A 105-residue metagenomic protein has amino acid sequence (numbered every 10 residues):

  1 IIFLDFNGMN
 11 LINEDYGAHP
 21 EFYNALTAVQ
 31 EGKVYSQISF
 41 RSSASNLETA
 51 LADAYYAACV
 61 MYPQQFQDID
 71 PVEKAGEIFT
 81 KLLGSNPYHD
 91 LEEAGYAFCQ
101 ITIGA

Functional and structural regions predicted by a protein language model:
I1-L51, Q65-Q67, E73, E77 (+1 more regions): Binding-cleft/active-site segments that stabilize strongly anionic ligands or cofactors
L51-A58: Extracytoplasmic/secreted envelope proteins and their assembly/folding machinery, especially bacterial periplasmic
A58-Q65: Short, hydrophobic alpha-helical segments
